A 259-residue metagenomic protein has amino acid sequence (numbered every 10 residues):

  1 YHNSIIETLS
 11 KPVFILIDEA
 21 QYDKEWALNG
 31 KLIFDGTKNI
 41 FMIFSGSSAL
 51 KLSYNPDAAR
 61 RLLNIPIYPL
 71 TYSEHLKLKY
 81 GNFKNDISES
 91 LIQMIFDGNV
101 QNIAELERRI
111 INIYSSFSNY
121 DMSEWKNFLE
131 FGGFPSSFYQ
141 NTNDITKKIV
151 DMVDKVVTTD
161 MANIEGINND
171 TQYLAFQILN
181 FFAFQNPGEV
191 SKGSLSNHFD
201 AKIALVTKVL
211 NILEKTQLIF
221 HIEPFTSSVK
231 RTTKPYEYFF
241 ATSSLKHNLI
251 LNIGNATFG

Functional and structural regions predicted by a protein language model:
Y1: Conserved P-loop
S4-L9, I33-I40, D57-A59: Conserved catalytic network of the ASCE P-loop NTPase/AAA+ motor domain
E7-W26: Conserved P-loop NTPase "ATPase switch" module shared by AAA+ and STAND
L16-D18, F41-S47, P66: Structural recognition of the conserved hydrophobic beta-strand(s) that form the central parallel beta-sheet of P-loop
Q21-I43: Conserved Walker B catalytic segment
D35-P56, L213: Sensor-1/coupling segment of RecA-like P-loop NTPase cores
S47, N55-Y173: Interdomain motor-coupling "hinge/lid" segment immediately C-terminal to the ATP-binding subdomain of NTP-driven enzymes
F138-G259: Accessory nucleic acid-recognition modules appended to NTPase machines
